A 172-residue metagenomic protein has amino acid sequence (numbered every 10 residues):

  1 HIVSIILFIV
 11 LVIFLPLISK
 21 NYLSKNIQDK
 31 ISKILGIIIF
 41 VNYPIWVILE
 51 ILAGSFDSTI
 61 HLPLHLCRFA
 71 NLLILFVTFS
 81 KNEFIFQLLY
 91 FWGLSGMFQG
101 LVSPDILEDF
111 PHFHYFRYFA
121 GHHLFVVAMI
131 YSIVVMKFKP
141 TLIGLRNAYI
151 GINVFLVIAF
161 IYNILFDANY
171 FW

Functional and structural regions predicted by a protein language model:
H1-V10: Hydrophobic transmembrane alpha-helical segments in integral membrane proteins
I13-L17, I74, F125-I143: Alpha-helical transmembrane segments in multipass membrane proteins, preferentially the mid-helix core
S19-S32, F79-I85, V135-R146: Membrane-interface helix-boundary motifs at transmembrane edges
D29-I34, H61-H65, F86-L94: Cytoplasmic-side transmembrane-helix entry/capping segments in multi-pass membrane proteins
I39-I48, G93-P104, I152-Y162: Aromatic-anchored segments of alpha-helical transmembrane domains
I45-H65: Helix-loop junctions on the outward
I51-S58, S80-F84, P104-F116: Membrane-interface helix caps and helix-loop-helix hairpins in membrane proteins
L165-W172: Membrane-interfacial catalytic/cofactor-binding modules of polytopic membrane enzymes
